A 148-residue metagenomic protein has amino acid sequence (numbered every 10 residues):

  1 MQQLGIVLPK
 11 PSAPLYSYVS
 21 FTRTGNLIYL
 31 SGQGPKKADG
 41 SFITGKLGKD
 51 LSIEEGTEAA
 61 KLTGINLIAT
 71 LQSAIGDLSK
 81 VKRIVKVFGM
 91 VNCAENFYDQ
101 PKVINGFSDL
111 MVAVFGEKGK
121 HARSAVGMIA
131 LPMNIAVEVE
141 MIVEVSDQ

Functional and structural regions predicted by a protein language model:
M1-Q148: Short, polar/acidic, helix-capping and beta-turn segments at strand->helix junctions that line the mouths
